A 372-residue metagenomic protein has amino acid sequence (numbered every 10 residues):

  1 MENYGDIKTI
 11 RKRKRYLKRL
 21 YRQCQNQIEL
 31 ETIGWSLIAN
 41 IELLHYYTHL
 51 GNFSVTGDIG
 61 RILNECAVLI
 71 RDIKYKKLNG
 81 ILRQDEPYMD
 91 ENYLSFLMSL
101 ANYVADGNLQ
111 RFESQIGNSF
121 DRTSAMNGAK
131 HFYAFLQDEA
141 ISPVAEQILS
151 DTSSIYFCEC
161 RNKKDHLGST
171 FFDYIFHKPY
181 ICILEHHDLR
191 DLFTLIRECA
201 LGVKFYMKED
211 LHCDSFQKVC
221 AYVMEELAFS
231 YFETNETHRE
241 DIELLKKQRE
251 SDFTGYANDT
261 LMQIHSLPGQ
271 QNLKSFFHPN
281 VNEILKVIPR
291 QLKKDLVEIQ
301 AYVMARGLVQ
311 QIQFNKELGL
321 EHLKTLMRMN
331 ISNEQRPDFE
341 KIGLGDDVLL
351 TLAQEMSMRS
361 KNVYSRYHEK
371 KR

Functional and structural regions predicted by a protein language model:
M1-N92: N-terminal helix-rich structural modules
R13, D72-R83, A105, Q271-R372: C-terminal, non-catalytic "cap/extension" segments appended to globular domains
L50-P179: Contiguous, non-catalytic segments that form substrate-binding/exosite surfaces or channel walls
K77-Q84, E139, P143, Y206-L211 (+2 more regions): Inter-helical turn/loop segments and adjacent helix faces that build the functional surface of alpha-helical bundle
R111-N118, F176-D188, F205-D214, I284-R290: Glycine- and acidic
I183-E209, K218-A221, E226: Active-site recognition of the HExxH zinc-binding catalytic motif
K208-Y256, A301, I342: Post-HExxH zinc-binding segment in Zn-dependent metallohydrolases
S230-Q291, K324-R328: Acidic/His/Gly-enriched intrinsically disordered linker/tail segments that often contain short helix/coil "MoRF-like"
